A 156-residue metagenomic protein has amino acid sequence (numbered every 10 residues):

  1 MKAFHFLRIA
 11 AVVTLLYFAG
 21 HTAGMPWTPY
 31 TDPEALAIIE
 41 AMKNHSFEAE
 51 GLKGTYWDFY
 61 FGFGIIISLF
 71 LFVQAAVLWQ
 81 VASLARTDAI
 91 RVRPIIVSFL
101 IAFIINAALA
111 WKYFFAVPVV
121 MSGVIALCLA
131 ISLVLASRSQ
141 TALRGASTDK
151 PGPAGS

Functional and structural regions predicted by a protein language model:
K2-A3, A75-V92: Juxtamembrane helix-break-helix junctions at the cytosolic face of small multi-pass alpha-helical membrane proteins
H5-T31: N-terminal signal-anchor transmembrane alpha helix
V13-L16, F63-L69, I95-S98, M121-V124: Physicochemical signature of membrane-embedded alpha-helices that form the seven-helix bundle of GPCRs, emphasizing
A19-T22, F72, I104, A130: Hydrophobic residues within the alpha-helical transmembrane core of Major Facilitator Superfamily
T28, A35-V81, I101: Core segments of alpha-helical transmembrane spans in multipass integral membrane proteins
S83-L84, V134-A146: Membrane-interface capping segments at transmembrane-helix boundaries
T87-I125: Hydrophobic alpha-helical transmembrane segments of integral membrane proteins
V124-A136: Alpha-helical transmembrane segments and their membrane-interface exit regions
